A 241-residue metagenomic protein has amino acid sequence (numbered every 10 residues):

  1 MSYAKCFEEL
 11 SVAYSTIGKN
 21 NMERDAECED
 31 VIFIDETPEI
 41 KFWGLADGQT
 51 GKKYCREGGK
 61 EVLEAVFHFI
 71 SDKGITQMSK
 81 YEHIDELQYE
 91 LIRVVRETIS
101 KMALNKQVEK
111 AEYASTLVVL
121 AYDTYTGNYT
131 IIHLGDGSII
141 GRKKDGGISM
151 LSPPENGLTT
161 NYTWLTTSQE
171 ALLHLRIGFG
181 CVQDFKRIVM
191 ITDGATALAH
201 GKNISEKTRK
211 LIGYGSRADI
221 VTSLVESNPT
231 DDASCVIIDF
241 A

Functional and structural regions predicted by a protein language model:
M1, L104, S168-A241: C-terminal catalytic subdomain
M1-F69, G137, E170-F179, T230-A233: N-terminal entry segment of metal-dependent catalytic domains or homologous docking segments
L10-A26, R96-V108, G141-Q183, V221-N228: PP2C/PPM family metal-dependent serine/threonine protein phosphatase catalytic domain, recognizing the conserved
E36-E39, Y122-T126, R142-G147, F240-A241: Short acidic-glycine loop/turn motifs at beta-strand connectors
W43-A46, I132-L134, V189-I191: Short hydrophobic beta-strand that contains or immediately precedes a catalytic carboxylate
E64-Q107, K202-E226: Helix-loop-helix
M78-I140, L173-D184: Catalytic core of PPM/PP2C metal-dependent serine/threonine phosphatase domains
V119-A121, H133-G135, K143, S152 (+2 more regions): Short, structured patches in soluble enzyme cores that scaffold and shape functional sites
